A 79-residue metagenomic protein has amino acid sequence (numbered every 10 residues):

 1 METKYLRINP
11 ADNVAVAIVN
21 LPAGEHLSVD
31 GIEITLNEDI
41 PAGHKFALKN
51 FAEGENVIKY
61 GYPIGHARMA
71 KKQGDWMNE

Functional and structural regions predicted by a protein language model:
M1-E79: Metallocofactor- and cofactor-centric catalytic cores in central/energy metabolism, strongly enriched
